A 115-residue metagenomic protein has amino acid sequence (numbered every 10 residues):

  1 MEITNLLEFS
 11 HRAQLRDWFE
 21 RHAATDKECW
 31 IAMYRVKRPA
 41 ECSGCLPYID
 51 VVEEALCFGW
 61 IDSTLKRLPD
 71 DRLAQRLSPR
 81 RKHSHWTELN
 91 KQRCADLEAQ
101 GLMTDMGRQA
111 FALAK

Functional and structural regions predicted by a protein language model:
M1-K115: Charge-dense, helix-prone N-terminal extensions
